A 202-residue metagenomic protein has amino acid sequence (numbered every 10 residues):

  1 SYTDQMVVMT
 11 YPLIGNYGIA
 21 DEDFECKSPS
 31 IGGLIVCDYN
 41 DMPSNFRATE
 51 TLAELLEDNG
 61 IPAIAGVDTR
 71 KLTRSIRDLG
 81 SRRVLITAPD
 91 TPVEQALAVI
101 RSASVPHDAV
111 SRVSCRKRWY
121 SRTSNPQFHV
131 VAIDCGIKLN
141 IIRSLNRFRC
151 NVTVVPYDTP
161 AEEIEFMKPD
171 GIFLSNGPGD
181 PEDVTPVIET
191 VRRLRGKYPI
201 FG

Functional and structural regions predicted by a protein language model:
S1-K168, G179-D183, E189, R195: RNA-binding accessory domains that recognize and position tRNA/RNA substrates
F173: N-terminal Rossmann-like NAD(P) cofactor-binding module of classical short-chain dehydrogenase/reductase
N176: Glycine-rich, N-terminal phosphate-binding loop of Rossmann-like dinucleotide-binding domains
Y198: Switch/coupling loops of ABC transporter nucleotide-binding domains
G202: Gly/Ala-rich beta-loop-alpha elbow adjacent to hydrolase catalytic centers
